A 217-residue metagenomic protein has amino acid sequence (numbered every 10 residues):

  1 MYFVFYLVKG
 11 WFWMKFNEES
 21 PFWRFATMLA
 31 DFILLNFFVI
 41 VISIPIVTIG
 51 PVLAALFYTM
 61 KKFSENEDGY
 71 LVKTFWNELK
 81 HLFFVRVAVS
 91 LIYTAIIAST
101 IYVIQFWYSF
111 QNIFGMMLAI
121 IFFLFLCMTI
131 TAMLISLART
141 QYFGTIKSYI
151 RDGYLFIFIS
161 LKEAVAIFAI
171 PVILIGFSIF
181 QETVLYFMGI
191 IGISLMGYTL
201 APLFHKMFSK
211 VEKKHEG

Functional and structural regions predicted by a protein language model:
M1-F122, T129-G217: Helix-coil boundary and N-terminal low-complexity module in membrane systems
